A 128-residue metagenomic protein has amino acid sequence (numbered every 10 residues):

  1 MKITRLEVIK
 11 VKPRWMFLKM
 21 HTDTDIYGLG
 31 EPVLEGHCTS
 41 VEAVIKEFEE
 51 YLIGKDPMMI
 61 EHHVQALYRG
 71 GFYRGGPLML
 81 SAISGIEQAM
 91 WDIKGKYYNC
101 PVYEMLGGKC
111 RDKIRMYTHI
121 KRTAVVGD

Functional and structural regions predicted by a protein language model:
M1-L29, V33: Structured beta-strand/loop patches that form or line metal/cofactor-binding pockets in enzymes
M1-P13, K96, C100-I114: N-terminal amphipathic alpha-helix/helix-capping segment at the start of soluble metabolic enzymes
K12, G36, V125: Flexible, glycine-rich phosphate/dinucleotide-binding loops and adjacent beta-alpha linkers at cofactor/substrate
W15-F17, G85, K113-R115: Broad gene-expression machinery/nucleic-acid interaction feature
H21-Y98: Metal- or metallocofactor-binding catalytic centers and their adjacent structured scaffolds across diverse enzyme
M59, Y97, P101, A124-D128: Alpha-helix capping and helix-coil boundary motifs
W91, G108, H119-K121: Beta-hairpin (beta-strand-turn-beta-strand) motif
D112-D128: Active-site mouth loops of central-metabolism enzymes
